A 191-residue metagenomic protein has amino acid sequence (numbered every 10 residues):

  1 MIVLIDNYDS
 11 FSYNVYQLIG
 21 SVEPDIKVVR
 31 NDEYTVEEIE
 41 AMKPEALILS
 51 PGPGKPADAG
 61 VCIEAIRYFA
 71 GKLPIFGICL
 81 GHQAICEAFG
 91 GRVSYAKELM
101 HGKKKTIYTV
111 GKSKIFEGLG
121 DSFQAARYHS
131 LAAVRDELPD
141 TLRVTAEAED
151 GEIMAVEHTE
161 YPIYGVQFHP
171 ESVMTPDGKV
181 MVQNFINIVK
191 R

Functional and structural regions predicted by a protein language model:
M1-V3: Extreme N-terminal starter segment of soluble prokaryotic enzymes
Y16-D25: Two-component/phosphorelay signaling modules centered on CheY-like receiver
D25-E33: A short beta-strand-loop structural module common to alpha/beta enzyme folds
Y34-E38, A65: Short acidic active-site motifs
I39, K43-P44, P170: Proline-aspartate-enriched helix->loop->beta-strand connector
P44-E117, V182-N184: Cysteine-nucleophile active-site neighborhood
S113-E160: Catalytic beta-strand/loop cores that center a nucleophilic Ser/Cys/Thr and support acyl-enzyme chemistry
V173-R191: Acyltransferase
